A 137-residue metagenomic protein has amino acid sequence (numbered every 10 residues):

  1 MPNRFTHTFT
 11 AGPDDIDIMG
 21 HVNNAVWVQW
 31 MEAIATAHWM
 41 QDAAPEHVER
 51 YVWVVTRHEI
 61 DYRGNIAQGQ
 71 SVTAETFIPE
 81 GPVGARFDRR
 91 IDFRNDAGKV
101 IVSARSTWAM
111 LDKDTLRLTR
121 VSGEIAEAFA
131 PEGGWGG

Functional and structural regions predicted by a protein language model:
M1-R57, D112-G137: Hot-dog-fold acyl-thioester-processing enzymes
M1-T6, N65-S71, P79-G137: HotDog/MaoC-like acyl-thioester-processing domains
H38-F87, I101: Hydrophobic beta-strand-centered segment that forms part of the acyl-chain substrate-binding groove
